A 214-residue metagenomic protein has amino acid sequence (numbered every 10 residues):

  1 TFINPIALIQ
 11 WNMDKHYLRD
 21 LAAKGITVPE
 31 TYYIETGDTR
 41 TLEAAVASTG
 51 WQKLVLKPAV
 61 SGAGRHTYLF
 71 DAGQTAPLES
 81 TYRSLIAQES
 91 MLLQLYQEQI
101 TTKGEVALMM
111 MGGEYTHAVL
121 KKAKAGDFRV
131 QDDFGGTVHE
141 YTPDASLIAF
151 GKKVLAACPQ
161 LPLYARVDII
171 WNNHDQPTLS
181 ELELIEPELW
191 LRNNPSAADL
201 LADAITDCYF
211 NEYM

Functional and structural regions predicted by a protein language model:
T1-I3, L108: A short, gly/pro- and small-residue-rich
I6-K103, A145-A149: Active-site nucleotide/adenylate-binding loops and adjacent lid/helix of ATP-dependent enzymes
Y32, A59, Y96-Q97, M109 (+2 more regions): Anionic group-transfer/hydrolysis microenvironments
R65-L155, P159, I170, T178: Phosphate-binding site of ATP-dependent enzymes
A145-M214: ATP-dependent carboxylate activation and anion-phosphoryl transfer catalytic cores that bind Mg-ATP to form
